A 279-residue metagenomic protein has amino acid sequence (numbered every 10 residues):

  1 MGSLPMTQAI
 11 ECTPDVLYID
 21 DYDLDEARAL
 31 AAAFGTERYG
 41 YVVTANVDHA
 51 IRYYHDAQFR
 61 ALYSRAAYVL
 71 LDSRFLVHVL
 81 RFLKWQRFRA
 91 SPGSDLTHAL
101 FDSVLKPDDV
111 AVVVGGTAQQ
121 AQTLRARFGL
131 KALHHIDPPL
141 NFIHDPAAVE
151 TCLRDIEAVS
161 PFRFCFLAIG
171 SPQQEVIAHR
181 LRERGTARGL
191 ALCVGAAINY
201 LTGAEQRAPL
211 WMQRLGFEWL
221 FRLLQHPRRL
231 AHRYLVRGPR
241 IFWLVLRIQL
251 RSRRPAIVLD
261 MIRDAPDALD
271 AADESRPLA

Functional and structural regions predicted by a protein language model:
G2-T97: N-terminal nucleotide/polyanion-binding subdomain common to many enzyme families
Y39, D109, T186-L190: A short helix->loop->beta-strand "cap" motif at the edges of active sites that frequently abuts
V42-T44, L70, V112, F164-A168 (+1 more regions): Structural motif
V47-A50, I169-Q174, A197-I198: Short glycine-rich anion-binding loops that position phosphate/pyrophosphate groups of nucleotides and phosphorylated
V77-L83, R207-D264: A transmembrane-helix-recognition feature enriched in membrane-embedded lipid enzymes and envelope glyco-/phospholipid
V77-P161: Conserved beta-alpha
P138-H144, A187-Q225: Short, flexible loop segments at boundaries between secondary-structure elements
A148-R188: A contiguous pocket-lining binding segment that forms or flanks enzyme active sites
